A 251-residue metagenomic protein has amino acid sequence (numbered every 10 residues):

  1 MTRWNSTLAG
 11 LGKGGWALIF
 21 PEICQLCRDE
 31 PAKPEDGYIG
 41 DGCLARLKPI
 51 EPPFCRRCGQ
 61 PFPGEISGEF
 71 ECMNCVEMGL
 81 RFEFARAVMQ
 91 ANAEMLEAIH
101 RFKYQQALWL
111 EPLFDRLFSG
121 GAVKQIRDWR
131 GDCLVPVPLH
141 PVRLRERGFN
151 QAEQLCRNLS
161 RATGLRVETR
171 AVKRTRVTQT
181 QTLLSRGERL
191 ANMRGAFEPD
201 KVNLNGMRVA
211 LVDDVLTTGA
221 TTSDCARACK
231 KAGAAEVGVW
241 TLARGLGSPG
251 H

Functional and structural regions predicted by a protein language model:
M1-H251: Glycine-rich phosphate/pyrophosphate-handling loop used in enzymes and phosphotransfer proteins
